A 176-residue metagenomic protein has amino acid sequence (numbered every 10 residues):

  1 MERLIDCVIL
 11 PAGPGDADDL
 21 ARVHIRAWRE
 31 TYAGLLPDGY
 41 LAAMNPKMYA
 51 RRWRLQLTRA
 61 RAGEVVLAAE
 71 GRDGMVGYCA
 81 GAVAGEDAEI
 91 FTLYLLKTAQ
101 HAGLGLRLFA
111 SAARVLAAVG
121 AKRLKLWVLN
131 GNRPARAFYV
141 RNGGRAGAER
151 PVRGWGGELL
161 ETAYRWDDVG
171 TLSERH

Functional and structural regions predicted by a protein language model:
E2-C7, P11-A17, R22-L35, G39-Q100 (+4 more regions): Acetyl-CoA-dependent GNAT
A27-R29, A135-V140: K/E-rich alpha-helical interaction surfaces of small helical-bundle regulatory domains
E64, L159-A163: Short hydrophobic/aromatic beta-strand or adjacent loop that forms the aromatic wall/cage of a ligand/substrate-binding
A117-W127: Conserved GNAT acetyl-CoA-binding A-motif
L126-A135, R153-G157: Conserved beta-strand-loop-alpha-helix junction that forms the acyl-donor binding cleft
V140-A148: Conserved acetyl-CoA-binding loop of GNAT-fold acetyltransferases
L172-E174: Acidic/histidine-enriched, glycine/proline-rich intrinsically disordered or flexible terminal extensions
